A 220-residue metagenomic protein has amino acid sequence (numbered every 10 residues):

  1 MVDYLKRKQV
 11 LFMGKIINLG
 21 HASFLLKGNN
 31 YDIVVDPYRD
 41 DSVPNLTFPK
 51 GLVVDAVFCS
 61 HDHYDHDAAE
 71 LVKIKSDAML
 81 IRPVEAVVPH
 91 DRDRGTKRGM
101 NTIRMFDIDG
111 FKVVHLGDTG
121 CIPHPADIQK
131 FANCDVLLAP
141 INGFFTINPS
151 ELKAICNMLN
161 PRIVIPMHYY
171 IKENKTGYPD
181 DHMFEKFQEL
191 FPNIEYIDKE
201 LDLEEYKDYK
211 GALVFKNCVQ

Functional and structural regions predicted by a protein language model:
M1-F12: Short, Lys/Arg-enriched N-terminal segments with co-localized hydrophobic residues within the first ~10-30 amino acids
K15-N18, D32-D36, I81-H90, I103-M105 (+2 more regions): Active-site-proximal beta-strand elements of phosphoester/diester hydrolases
I17-L19, R98, L159, I163-Q220: Binuclear metal-ion centers of metallo-dependent hydrolases, dominated by the metallo-beta-lactamase
S23-F58, H66-D77, V84-G99, T119-K130: Pre-active-site segment of Zn-dependent metallo-hydrolases
P37-R39, D62, G117-C121, I141-G143 (+2 more regions): Active-site metal-binding loops of divalent metal-dependent hydrolases
D55, D135, R162: Conserved acidic residues
D67-F111, E189-K207: Metallo-beta-lactamase
G95-L159: Active-site-proximal loop/helix segments of hydrolase catalytic cores
